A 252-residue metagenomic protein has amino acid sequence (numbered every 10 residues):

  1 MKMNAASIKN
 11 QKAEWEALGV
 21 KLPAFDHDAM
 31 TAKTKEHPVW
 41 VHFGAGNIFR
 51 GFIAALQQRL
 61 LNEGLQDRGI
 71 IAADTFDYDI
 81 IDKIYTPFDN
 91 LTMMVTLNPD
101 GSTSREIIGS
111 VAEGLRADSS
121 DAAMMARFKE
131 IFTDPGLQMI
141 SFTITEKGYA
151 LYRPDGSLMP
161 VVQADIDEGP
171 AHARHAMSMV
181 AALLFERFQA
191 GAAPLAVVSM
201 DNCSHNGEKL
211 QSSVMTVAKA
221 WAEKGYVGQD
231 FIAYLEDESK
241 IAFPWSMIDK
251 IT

Functional and structural regions predicted by a protein language model:
M1-W245, K250: Conserved small-residue
